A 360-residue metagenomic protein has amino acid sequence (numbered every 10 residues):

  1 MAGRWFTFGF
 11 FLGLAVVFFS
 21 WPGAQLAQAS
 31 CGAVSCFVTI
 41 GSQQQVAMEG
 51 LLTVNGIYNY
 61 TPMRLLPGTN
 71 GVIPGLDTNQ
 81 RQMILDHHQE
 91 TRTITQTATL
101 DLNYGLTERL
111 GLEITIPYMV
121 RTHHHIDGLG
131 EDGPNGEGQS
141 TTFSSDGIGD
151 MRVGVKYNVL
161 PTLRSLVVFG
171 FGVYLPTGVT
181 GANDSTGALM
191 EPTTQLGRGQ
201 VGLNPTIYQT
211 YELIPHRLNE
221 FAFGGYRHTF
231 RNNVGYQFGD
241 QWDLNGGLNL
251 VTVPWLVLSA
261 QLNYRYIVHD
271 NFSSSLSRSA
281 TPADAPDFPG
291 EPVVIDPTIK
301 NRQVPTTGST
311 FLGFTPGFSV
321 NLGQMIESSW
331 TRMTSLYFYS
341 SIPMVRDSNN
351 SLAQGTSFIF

Functional and structural regions predicted by a protein language model:
W21-N79, V179, G323-W330: Outer-membrane beta-barrel biogenesis signature
G41, I84-H88, G136-F143, M190-Q195 (+3 more regions): Extracellular loop and loop/strand-boundary signature of outer-membrane beta-barrel proteins
S42, G56, L100-Y104, I114 (+9 more regions): Residues on the lipid-exposed face of transmembrane beta-strands in outer-membrane beta-barrel proteins
G50, I94-A98, E137, T141 (+8 more regions): Residues that define the transmembrane beta-barrel architecture of outer-membrane proteins
Y58-R64, I116-T122, V159, V173-V179 (+5 more regions): Transmembrane beta-strands of outer-membrane beta-barrel pores
P67-T69, I73-N79, V234-F360: Outer membrane beta-barrel transmembrane domains
Q82-G154, N158: Long, hydrophobic/aromatic-enriched structural stretches that serve as scaffold segments
L110-I114, V153, L163-V167, P215-E220 (+2 more regions): Repeated loop/turn-to-beta-strand initiation elements of outer-membrane beta-barrel proteins
